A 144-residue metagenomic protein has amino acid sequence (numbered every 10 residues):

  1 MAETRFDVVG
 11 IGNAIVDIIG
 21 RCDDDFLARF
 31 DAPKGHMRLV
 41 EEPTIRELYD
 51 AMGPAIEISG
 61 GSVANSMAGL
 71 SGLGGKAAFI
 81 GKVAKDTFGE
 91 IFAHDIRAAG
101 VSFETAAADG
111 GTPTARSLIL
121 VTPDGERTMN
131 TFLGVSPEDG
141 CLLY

Functional and structural regions predicted by a protein language model:
A2-I80, E90: Glycine-rich phosphate/adenosyl-contacting loop at the front of the ribokinase-like
F6, T114-R116: Change "...and in nucleic-acid phosphodiester-cleaving endonucleases..." to "...and in nucleic-acid processing enzymes
I11-G12, I80-K82, V121-P123, N130: Short hydrophobic segments within beta-strands
L27-A28, I96-A98, T122-D124: Short, hinge-like loop/turn segments at secondary-structure boundaries
I58-N65, F88, G110, E138-L143: Short secondary-structure boundary/capping elements
K85, G89-R97: Short, electropositive alpha-helical surface patch
D95-T112: A glycine-rich helix N-cap at a beta->alpha junction
E104-A108, S117-Y144: Conserved phosphate-binding/catalytic loop of the ribokinase/pfkB sugar-kinase fold
